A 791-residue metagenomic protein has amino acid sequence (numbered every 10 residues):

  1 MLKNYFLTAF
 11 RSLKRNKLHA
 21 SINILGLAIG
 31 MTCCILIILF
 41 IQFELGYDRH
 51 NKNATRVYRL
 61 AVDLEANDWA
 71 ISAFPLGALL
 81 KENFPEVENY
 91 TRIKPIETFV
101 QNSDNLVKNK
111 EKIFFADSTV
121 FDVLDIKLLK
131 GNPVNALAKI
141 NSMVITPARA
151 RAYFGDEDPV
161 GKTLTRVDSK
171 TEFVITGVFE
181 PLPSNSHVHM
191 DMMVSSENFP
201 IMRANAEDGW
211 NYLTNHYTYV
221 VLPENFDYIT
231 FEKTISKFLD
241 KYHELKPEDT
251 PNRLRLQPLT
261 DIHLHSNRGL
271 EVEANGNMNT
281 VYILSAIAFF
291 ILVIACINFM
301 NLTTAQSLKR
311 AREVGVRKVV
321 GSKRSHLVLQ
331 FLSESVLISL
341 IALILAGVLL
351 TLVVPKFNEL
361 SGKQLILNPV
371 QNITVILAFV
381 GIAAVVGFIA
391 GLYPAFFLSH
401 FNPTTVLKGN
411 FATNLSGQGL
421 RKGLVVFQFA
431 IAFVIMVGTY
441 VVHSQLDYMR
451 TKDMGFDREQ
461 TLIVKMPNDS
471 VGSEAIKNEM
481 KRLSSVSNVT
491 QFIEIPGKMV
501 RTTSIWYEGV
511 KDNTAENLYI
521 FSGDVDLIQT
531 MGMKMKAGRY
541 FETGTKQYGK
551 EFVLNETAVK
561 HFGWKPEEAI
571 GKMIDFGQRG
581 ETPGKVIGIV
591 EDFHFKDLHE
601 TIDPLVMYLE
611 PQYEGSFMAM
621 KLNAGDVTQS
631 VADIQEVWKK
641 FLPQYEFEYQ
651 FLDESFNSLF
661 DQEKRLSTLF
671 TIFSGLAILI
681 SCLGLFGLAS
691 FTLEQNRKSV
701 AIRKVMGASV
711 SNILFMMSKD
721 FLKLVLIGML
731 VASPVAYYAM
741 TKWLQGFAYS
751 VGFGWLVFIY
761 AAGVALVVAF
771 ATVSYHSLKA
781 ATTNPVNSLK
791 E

Functional and structural regions predicted by a protein language model:
K3-R11, R15, H19, H50-N51 (+12 more regions): Membrane-helix entry/capping segments
F6-I22, G26, A295-I338, H400-F411 (+2 more regions): Intracellular coupling helices
R15-Q42, G276-R312, S339-L340, I344 (+4 more regions): Hydrophobic alpha-helical transmembrane segments of multi-pass inner-membrane transport and secretion
I29-Y58, F74, V353-G362, I431-E459 (+1 more regions): Alpha-helical transmembrane segments
T32, L36-L39, R255, V336-P403 (+2 more regions): Small-residue-rich transmembrane alpha-helices
I35, F40-V62, P85, K127 (+8 more regions): Membrane-proximal juxtamembrane linkers immediately C-terminal to transmembrane helices
E44, N53-K112, T119-D122, R151-D156 (+4 more regions): Hydrophobic, regular-secondary-structure patches
D117-L129, M143-N279, A475-Q662: Mid-to-C-terminal secondary-structure elements that act as membrane-proximal/extracytoplasmic interface segments
